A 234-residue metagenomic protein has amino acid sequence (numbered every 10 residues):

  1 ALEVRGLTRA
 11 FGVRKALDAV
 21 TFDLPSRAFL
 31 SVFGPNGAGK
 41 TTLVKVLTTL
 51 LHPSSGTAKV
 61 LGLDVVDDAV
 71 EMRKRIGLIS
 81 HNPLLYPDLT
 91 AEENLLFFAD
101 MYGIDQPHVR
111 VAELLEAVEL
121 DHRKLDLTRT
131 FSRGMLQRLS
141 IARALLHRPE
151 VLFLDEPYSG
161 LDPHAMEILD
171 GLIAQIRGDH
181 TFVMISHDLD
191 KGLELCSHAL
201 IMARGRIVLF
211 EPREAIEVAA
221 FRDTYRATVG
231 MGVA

Functional and structural regions predicted by a protein language model:
F33-P35: The feature captures the beta-strand-to-loop junction immediately N-terminal to the Walker
T48: Helix-to-loop junction immediately C-terminal to a conserved catalytic motif
L96, D100-R123: Conserved ABC ATPase "signature" region
L152-D155: Catalytic Walker B motif of ABC-type/P-loop ATPase nucleotide-binding domains
H180-I185: Conserved H-loop
G192-E194: A short, surface-exposed alpha-helical micro-motif characterized by mixed small hydrophobic and charged/polar residues
